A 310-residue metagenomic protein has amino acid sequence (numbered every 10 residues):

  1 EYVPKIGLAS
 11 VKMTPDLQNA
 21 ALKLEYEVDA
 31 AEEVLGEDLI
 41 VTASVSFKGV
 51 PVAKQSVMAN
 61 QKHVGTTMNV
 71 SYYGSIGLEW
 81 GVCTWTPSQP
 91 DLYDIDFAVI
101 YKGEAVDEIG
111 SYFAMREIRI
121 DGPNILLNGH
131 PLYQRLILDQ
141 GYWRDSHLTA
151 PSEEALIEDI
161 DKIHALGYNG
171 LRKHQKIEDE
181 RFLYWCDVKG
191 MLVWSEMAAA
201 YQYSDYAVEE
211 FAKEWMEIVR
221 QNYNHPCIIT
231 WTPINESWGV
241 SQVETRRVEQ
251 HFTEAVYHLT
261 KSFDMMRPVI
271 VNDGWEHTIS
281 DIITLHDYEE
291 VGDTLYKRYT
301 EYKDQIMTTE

Functional and structural regions predicted by a protein language model:
E1-K173, E180, K189-V193, E214 (+2 more regions): Secreted/periplasmic carbohydrate-active enzymes, especially glycoside hydrolases
E158-D161, G170-E310: Substrate-binding/catalytic cleft of secreted carbohydrate-active enzymes, primarily glycoside hydrolases
